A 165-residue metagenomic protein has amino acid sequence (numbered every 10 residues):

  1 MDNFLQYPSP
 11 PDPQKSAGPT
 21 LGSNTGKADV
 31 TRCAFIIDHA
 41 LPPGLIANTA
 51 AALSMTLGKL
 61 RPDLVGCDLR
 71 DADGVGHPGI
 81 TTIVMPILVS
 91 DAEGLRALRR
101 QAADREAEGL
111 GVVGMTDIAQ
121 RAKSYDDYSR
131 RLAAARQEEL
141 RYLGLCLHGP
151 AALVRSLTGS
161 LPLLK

Functional and structural regions predicted by a protein language model:
D2-K165: Positively charged, small/polar-rich N-terminal and surface patches that mediate targeting and assembly and bind
